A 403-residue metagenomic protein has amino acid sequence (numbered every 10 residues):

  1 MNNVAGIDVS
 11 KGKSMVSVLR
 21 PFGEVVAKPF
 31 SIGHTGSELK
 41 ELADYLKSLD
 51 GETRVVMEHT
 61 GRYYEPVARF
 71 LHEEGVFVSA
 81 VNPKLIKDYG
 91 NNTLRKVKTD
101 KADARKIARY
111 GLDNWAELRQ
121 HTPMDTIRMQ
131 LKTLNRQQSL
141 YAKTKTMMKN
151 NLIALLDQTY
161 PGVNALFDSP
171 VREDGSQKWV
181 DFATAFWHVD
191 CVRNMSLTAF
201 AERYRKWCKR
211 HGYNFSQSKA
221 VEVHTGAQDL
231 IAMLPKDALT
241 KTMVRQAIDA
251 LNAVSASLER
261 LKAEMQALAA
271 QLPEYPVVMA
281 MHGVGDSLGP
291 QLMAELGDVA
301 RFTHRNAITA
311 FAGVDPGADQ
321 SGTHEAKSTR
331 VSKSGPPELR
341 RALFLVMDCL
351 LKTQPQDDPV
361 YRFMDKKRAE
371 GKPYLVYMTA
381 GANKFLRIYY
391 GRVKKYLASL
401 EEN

Functional and structural regions predicted by a protein language model:
M1-N403: A detector of single, family-specific signature residues that are central to catalytic or substrate-handling motifs
